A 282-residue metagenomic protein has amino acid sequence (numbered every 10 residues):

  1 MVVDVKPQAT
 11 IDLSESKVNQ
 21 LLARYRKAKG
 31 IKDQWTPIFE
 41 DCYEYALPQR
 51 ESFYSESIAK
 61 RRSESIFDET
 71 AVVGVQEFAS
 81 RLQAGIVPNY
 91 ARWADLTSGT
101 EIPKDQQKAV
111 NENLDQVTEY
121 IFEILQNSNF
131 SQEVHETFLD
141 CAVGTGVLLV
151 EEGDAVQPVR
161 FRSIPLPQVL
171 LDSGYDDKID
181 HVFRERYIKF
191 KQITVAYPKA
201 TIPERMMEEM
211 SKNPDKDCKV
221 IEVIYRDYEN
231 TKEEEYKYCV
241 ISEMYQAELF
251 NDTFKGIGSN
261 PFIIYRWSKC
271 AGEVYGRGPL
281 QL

Functional and structural regions predicted by a protein language model:
M1-K219, Y225-Y236: Extended, helix-rich architectural segments
E234-L282: Extended, charged amphipathic alpha-helical segments
